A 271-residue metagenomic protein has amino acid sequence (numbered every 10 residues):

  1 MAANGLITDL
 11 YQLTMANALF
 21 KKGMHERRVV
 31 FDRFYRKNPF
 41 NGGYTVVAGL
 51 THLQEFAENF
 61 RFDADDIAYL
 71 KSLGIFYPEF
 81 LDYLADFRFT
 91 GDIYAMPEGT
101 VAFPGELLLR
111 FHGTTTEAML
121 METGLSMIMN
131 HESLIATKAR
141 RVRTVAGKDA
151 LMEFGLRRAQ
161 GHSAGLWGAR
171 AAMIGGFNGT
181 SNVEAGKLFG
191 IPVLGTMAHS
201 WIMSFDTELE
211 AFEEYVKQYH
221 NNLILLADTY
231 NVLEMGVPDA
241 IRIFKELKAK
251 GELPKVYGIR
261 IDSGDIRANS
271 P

Functional and structural regions predicted by a protein language model:
M1-Y219, K248-A249: Ordered alpha/beta subdomains of enzyme catalytic regions
S200-P271: Glycine-rich phosphate/ribose-binding loops and adjacent secondary-structure elements that form binding surfaces
